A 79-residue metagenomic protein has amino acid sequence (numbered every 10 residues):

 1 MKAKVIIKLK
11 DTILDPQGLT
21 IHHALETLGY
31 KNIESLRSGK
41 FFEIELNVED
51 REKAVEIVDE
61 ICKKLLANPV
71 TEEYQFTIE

Functional and structural regions predicted by a protein language model:
K2-K4, K8-F41, V58-E79: Long, contiguous binding/interaction regions
F42-N47: Amphipathic alpha-helical segments that form the core helices of the histone-fold
V48-E52: Helix N-cap motif at beta-to-alpha junctions
